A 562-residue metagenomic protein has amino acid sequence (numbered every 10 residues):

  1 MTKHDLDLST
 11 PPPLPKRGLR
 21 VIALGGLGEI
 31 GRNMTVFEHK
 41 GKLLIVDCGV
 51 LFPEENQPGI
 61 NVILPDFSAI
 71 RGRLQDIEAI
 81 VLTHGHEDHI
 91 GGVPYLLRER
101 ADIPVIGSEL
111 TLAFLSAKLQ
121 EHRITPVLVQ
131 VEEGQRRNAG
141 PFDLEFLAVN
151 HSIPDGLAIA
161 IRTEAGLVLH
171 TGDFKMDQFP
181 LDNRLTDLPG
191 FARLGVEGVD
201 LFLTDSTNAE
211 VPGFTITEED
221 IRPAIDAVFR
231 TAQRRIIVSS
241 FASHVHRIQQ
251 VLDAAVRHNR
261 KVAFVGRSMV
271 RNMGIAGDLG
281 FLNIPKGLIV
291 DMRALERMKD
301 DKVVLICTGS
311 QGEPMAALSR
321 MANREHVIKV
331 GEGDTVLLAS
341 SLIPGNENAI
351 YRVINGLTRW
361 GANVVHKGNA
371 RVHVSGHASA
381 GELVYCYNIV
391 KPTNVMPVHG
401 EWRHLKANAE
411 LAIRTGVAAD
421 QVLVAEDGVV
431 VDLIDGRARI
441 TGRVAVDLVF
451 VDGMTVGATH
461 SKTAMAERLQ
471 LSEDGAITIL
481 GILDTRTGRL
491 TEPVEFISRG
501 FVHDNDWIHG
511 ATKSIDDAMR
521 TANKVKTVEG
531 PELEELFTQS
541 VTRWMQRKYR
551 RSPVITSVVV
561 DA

Functional and structural regions predicted by a protein language model:
T2-V81, H86-M298, A316-K329, N348-R352: His/Asp/Glu-rich metal-coordinating catalytic cores of metallo-dependent phosphodiesterases/hydrolases acting on
L27, I45, L51-E55, G59 (+6 more regions): A glycine- and charged-residue-rich anion-binding loop/surface
L119, A412, M545: Conserved hydrophobic residues forming the short capping helix/wall of the S-adenosyl-L-methionine
E132, E426, R551-I555: Short Gly/Ser/Thr- and Asp/Glu-enriched loop/turn motifs at secondary-structure junctions
P141, G156-A158, K302, D474-T478 (+1 more regions): Broad gene-expression machinery/nucleic-acid interaction feature
E210-G368, V372-K526, E534, Q539: Hard-cation-handling environments
K526-A562: C-terminal tails and terminal domains of large nucleic-acid-associated and other macromolecular-machine proteins
